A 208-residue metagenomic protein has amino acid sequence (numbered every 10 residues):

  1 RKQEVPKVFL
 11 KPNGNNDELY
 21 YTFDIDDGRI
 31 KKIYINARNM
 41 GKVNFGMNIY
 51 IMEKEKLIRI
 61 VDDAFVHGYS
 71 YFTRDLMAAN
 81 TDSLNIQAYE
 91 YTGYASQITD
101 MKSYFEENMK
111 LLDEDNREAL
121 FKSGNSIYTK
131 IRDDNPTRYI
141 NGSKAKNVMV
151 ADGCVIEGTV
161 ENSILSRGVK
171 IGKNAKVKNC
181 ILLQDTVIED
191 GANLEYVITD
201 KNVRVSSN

Functional and structural regions predicted by a protein language model:
R1-M109: Unchanged
E55, D63-N208: Left-handed beta-helix
